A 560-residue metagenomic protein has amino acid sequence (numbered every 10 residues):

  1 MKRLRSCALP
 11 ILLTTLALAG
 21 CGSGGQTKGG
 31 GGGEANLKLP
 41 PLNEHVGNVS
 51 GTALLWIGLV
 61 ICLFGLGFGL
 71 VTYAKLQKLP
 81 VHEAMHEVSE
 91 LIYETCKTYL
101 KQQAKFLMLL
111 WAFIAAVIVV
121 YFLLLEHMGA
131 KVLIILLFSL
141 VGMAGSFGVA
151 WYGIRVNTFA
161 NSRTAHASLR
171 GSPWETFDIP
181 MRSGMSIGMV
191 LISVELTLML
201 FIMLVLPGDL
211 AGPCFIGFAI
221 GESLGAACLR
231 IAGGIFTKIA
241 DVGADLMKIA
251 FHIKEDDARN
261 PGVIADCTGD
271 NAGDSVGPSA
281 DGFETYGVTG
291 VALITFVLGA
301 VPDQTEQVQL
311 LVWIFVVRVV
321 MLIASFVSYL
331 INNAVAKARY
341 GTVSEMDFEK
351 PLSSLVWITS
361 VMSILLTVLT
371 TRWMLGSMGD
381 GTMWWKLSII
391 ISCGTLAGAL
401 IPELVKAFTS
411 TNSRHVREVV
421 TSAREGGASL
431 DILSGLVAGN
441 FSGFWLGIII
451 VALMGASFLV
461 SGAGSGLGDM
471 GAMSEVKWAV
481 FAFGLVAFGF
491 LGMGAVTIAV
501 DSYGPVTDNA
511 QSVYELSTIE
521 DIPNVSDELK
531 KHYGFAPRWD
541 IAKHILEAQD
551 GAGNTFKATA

Functional and structural regions predicted by a protein language model:
K2-L12, G20-A560: Hydrophobic packing and interface segments
